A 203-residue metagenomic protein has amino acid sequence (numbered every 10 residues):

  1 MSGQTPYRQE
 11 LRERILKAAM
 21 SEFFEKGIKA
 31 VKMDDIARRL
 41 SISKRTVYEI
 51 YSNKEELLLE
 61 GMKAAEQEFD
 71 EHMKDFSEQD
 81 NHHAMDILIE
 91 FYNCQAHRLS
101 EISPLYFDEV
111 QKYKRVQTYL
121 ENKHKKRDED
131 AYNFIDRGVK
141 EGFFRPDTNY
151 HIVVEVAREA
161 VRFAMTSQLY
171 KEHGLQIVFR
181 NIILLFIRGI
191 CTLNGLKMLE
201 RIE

Functional and structural regions predicted by a protein language model:
M1-K26, A30-I42, E56-L59: Basic, helix-initiating cap at the start of DNA-binding domains
S2, N133, R137, E141 (+1 more regions): C-terminal peripheral helix-coil segments that are non-catalytic and often amphipathic
S41-Y51: Short hydrophobic/aromatic patch on the recognition helix
E60, K74-E101, V154-A157: Hydrophobic alpha-helical connector segments
M62-D70: Short, basic, alpha-helical segments at the C-terminal edge of helix-turn-helix-like DNA-binding modules
N93, R145-T166, V178-G189, I202-E203: Hydrophobic alpha-helical segments that form the core of small-molecule binding pockets and/or dimer interfaces
A96-F143: Short secondary-structure transition hinges
K125-V153, A160, A164, Q168 (+1 more regions): Hydrophobic alpha-helical bundle segments that form small-molecule/ligand-binding pockets
